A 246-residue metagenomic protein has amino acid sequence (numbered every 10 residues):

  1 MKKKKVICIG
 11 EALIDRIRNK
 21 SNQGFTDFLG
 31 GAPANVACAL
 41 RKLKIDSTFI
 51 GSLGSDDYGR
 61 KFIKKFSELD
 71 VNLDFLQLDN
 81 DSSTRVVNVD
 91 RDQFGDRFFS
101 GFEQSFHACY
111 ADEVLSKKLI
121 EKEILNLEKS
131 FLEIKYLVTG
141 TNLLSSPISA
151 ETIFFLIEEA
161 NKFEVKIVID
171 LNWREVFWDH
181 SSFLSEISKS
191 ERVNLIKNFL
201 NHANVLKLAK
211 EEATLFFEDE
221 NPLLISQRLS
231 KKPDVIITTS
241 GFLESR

Functional and structural regions predicted by a protein language model:
M1-N72, F99: Glycine-rich phosphate/adenosyl-contacting loop at the front of the ribokinase-like
K4-I7, E133-Y136, V205: Structural motif
N19, I134-N142, K166-V176, K207-E211: Short beta-strands and strand-loop turn motifs
R41, S67, E158-K162, S230: Anion (oxyanion) recognition and catalysis
D46-T141: Conserved N-terminal subdomain of the carbohydrate kinase-like
S47, L73, I167-I169, I236: Hydrophobic beta-strand scaffold residues
V138-I148, W178-E186: Flexible, glycine/proline-enriched loop segments at strand-loop-helix junctions that form or flank small-ligand binding
F163, R174-R246: Conserved phosphate/ATP/ADP-binding segment of small-molecule kinases
